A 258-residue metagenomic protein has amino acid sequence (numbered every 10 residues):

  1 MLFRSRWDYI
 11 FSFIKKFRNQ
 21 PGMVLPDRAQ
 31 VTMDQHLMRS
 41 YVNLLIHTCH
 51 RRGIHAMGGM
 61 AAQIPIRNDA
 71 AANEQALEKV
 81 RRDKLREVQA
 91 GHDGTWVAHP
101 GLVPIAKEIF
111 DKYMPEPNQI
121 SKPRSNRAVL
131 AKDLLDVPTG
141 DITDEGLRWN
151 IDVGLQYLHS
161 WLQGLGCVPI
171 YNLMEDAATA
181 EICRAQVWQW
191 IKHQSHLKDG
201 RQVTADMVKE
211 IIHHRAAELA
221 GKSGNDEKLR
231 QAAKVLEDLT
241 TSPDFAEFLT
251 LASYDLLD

Functional and structural regions predicted by a protein language model:
M1-D258: Expand to "…catalyze enediolate/carbanion chemistry for C-C bond making/breaking, isomerization, decarboxylation
